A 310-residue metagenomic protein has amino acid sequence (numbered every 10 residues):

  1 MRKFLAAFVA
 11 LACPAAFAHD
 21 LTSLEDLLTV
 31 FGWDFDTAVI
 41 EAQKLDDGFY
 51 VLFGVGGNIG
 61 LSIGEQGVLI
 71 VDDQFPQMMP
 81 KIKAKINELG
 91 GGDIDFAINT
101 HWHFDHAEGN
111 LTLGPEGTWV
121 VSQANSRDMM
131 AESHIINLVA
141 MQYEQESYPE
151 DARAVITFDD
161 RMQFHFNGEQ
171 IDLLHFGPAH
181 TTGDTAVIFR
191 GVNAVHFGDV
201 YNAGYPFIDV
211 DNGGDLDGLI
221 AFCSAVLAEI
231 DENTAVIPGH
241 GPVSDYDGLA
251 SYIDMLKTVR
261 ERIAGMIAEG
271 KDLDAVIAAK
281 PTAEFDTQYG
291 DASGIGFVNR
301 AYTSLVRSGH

Functional and structural regions predicted by a protein language model:
M1-F4: Positively charged n-region of N-terminal signal peptides that target proteins for export
V9-A18: Hydrophobic h-region of N-terminal signal peptides that target proteins for export in Gram-negative bacteria
H19, K44, R127-F176, R190-G191 (+2 more regions): Metallo-beta-lactamase
H19-F31, A228-E232, V243-H310: Accessory terminal helices/loops
E41-K85, V187-F189, A194-D199: Conserved beta-strand hairpin/beta-sheet module of binuclear metal-dependent hydrolase folds, prominently
A42, E65-L69, Q77-V121: Active-site metal-binding motif and surrounding structural segment of the metallo-beta-lactamase
G48, S62, D72, I86 (+10 more regions): Divalent metal-coordination and catalytic microenvironments
G67-V68, F75-Q77, Q163, Q170-T258 (+1 more regions): Metallo-beta-lactamase
